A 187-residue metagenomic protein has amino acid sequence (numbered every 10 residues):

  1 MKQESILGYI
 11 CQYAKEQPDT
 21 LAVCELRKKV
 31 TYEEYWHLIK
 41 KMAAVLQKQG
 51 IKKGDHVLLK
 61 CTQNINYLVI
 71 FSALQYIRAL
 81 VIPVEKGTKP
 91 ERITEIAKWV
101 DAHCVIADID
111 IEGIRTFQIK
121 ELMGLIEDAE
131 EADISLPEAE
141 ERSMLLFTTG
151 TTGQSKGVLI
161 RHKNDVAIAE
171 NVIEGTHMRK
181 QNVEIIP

Functional and structural regions predicted by a protein language model:
M1-A22, S143: A short N-terminal helical cap/helix-turn-helix that marks the beginning of AMP-binding/adenylate-forming
M1-E4, E121-R142, A169: Flexible, low-complexity linker/hinge segments
C11, D19-G50, D55-N64, S72 (+3 more regions): Conserved AMP-binding/adenylate-forming core of the ANL superfamily
T31-E33, S143-E170: Conserved AMP-binding A3 loop
L38-K41, V158-R179, E184-P187: Conserved structural elements of the adenylate-forming
H56, T62-I82, K86-P90, W99-V100 (+1 more regions): A short helix-loop-beta submotif of the ANL/AMP-binding
A129-F147, Q154, H177-E184: Conserved pre-ATP/AMP-binding loop-to-beta segment of ANL
